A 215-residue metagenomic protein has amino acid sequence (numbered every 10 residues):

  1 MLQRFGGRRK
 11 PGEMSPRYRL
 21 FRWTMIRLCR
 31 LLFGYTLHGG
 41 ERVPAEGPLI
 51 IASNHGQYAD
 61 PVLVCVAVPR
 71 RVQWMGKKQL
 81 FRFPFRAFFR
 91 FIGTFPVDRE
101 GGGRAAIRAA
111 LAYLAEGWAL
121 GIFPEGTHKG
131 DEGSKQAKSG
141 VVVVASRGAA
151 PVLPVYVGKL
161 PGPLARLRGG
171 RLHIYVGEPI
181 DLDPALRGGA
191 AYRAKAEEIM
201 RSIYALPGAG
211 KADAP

Functional and structural regions predicted by a protein language model:
L2-G39, F83-I92: A transmembrane-helix-recognition feature enriched in membrane-embedded lipid enzymes and envelope glyco-/phospholipid
L2-R17, A105-P215: Non-catalytic C-terminal accessory region of glycerolipid acyltransferases and related lyso-lipid remodeling enzymes
F21, R30, P44-G101: Catalytic core of membrane glycerolipid acyltransferases/transacylases, capturing the structured, soluble-facing
F33-G34, V68-P69, P161: Short helix-capping/hinge motifs at transmembrane helix termini and TM-loop junctions
L37, W74, T94-P96, V152-P154 (+1 more regions): Conserved beta-strand scaffold positions in the cores of enzyme catalytic domains, especially in NTP/NDP-utilizing
E41, K78, D98, Y156 (+1 more regions): Residues at the C-termini of beta-strands that transition into short coil/loop
E41-P44, L111-A112: Short amphipathic alpha-helix with an adjacent loop that forms part of the alpha/beta core around
